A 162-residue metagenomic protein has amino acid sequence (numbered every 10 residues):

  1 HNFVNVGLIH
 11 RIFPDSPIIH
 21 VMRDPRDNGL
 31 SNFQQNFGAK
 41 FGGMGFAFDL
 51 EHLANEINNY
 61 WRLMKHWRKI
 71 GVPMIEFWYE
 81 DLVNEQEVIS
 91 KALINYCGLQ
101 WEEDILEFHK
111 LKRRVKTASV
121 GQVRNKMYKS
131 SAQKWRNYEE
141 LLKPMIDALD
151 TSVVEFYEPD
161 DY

Functional and structural regions predicted by a protein language model:
H1-S16, H66-K69: Flexible, glycine/threonine-enriched loop-and-boundary segments that flank and lead into catalytic domains of large
N2, R23-N28, L82-N84: Conserved nucleotide-binding/hydrolysis micro-motifs of P-loop NTPases
V4-G7, L30, K91: Alpha-helical elements of the RecA-like P-loop NTPase motor core of helicases
I9-Q34: Conserved phosphate-donor/acceptor-positioning beta-strand/loop module used by diverse small-molecule
I12, N32-E76, N84-Y162: PAPS-dependent sulfotransferases, especially Golgi type II membrane carbohydrate sulfotransferases
Y79: Catalytic palm active-site di-aspartate
